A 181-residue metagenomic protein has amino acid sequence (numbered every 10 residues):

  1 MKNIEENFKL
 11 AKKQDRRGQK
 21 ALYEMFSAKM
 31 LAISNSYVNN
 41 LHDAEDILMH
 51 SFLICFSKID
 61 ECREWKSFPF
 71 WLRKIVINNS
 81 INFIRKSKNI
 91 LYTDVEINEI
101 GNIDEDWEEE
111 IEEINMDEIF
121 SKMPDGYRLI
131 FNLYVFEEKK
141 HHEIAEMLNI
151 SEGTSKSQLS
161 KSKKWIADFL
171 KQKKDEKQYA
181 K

Functional and structural regions predicted by a protein language model:
M1, E6, L10, E146-M147 (+1 more regions): C-terminal edge and immediately downstream basic/flexible tail or linker adjoining helix-turn-helix-like DNA-binding
F8-A32: A short, charge-rich alpha-helical start-of-domain segment used by transcription regulators
K12-K13, M49-S67, S87: Sigma70-family region 2
Y23-L41, K58, F120, Q172: Amphipathic, Lys/Arg- and hydrophobic-enriched alpha-helical face
N40, K140, N149-T154: Helix-turn-helix DNA-binding motif, specifically the short coil turn and the N-cap/start of the second
D60-E64, K74-D94, K161: Arg/Lys-rich amphipathic alpha helix in sigma70-family domain 2
N82, N89-E118: Internal acidic/polar
I130-Y134: A short pre-motif secondary-structure segment
